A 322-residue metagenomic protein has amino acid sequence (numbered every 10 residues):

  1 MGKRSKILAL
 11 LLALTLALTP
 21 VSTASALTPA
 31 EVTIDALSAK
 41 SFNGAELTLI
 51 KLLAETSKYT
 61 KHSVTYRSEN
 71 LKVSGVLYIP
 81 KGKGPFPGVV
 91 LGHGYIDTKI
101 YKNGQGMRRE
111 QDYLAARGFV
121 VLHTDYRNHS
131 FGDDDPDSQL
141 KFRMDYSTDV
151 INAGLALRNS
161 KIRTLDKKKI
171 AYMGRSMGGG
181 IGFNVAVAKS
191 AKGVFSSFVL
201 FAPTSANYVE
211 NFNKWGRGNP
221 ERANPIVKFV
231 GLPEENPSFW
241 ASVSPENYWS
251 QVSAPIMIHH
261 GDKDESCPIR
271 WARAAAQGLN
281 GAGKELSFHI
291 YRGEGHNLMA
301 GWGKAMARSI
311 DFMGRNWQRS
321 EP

Functional and structural regions predicted by a protein language model:
S38-K83: N-terminal cap/lid segment of alpha/beta-hydrolase-fold proteins
G84-F86, L91-D133, N207-Y208: Short substrate-entry loop that stabilizes the transition state in hydrolases
T98-Y101, Y208-Y248, A254: Mobile cap/lid helix-loop segments that gate and shape the active-site cleft of serine hydrolases
L140-K161: Alpha/beta-hydrolase active-site loop
L155, G179-A191: Short glycine-enriched nucleophile-adjacent loop and the immediately C-terminal alpha-helix near the catalytic center
V252, I258-H260, D264: Short beta-strand/loop motif that positions the catalytic acidic residue of the alpha/beta-hydrolase fold
E265-W271: Conserved alpha/beta-hydrolase "acid-adjacent" motif
R273-P322: C-terminal catalytic histidine-bearing segment of alpha/beta-hydrolase fold enzymes
